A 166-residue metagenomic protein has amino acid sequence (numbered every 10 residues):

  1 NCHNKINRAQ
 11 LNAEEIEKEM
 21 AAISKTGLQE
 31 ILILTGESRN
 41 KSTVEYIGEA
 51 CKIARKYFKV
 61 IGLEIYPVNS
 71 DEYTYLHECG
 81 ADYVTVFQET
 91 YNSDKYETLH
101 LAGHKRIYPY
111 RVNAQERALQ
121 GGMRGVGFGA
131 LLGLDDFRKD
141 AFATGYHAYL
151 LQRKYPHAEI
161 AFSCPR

Functional and structural regions predicted by a protein language model:
N1-E15: Canonical Radical SAM [4Fe-4S] cluster-binding loop centered on the CxxxCxxC motif and its immediate flanking residues
H3-N4, L32-V44: Glycine-rich, proline-tolerant flexible connector loops at the mouths of alpha/beta enzymes
N12, T43, H104-I107, F137-A141: Residue-level preference for long, well-ordered alpha-helices that form the structural scaffold of enzyme catalytic
E17, A21, K25-I31, S42-A130: Radical SAM/AdoMet-radical enzyme domain recognition
T35, Q88-T90, R166: Short, small-residue-rich loop/turn micro-motifs
N40-K41, S70, D135-R138: Loop/helix-junction capping segments adjacent to catalytic residues or to phosphate/diphosphate-binding pockets
P109-R166: Conserved C-terminal portion of the radical SAM core fold that forms the substrate/S-adenosylmethionine-binding
